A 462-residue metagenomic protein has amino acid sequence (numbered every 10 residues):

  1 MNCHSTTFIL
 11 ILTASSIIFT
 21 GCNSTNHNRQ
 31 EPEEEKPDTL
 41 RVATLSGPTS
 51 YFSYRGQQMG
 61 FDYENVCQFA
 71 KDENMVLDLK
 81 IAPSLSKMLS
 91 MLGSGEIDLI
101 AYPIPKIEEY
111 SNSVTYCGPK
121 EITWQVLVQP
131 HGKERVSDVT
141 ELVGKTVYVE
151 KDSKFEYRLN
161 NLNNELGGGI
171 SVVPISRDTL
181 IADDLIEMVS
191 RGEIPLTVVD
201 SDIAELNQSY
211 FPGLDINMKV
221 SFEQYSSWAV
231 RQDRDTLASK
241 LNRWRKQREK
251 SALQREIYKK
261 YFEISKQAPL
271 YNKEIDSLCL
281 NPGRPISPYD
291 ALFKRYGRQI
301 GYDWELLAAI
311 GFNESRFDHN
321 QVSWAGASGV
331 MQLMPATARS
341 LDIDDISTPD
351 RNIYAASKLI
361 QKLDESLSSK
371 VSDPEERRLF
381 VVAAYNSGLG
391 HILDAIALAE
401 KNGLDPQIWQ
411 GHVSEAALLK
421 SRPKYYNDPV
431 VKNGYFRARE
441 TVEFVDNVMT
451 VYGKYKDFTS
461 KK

Functional and structural regions predicted by a protein language model:
C22-E108, N112, V173-L180: Extracytoplasmic small-molecule ligand-binding "clamshell" domains of the periplasmic binding protein/Venus flytrap
N23, G60-D72, H131-F155, S201 (+4 more regions): Extended ligand-binding regions for polar small-molecule ligands
N23, S265-F317, D350-I353, L367-V371 (+1 more regions): Export/targeting segments at the very N-terminus of extracytoplasmic proteins
R41-S50, Y54-K71, P105, V126-L180 (+2 more regions): Bilobed "Venus flytrap"/periplasmic-binding protein-like clamshell domains and structurally analogous long
T44-P48, P119-G132, S201-R243, I264-K266 (+2 more regions): Periplasmic-binding protein-like
S86, A101-N112, N160-N161, E187-F222 (+2 more regions): A ligand-binding cleft/hinge motif common to bilobed small-molecule-binding domains
K151, N320-D344, P349-K362, V448: Substrate-binding/active-site groove segments that recognize and process beta-1,4-linked N-acetyl-hexosamine
L379-K454: Catalytic and substrate-binding regions of cell-wall glycan-acting enzymes that process beta-1,4-linked
